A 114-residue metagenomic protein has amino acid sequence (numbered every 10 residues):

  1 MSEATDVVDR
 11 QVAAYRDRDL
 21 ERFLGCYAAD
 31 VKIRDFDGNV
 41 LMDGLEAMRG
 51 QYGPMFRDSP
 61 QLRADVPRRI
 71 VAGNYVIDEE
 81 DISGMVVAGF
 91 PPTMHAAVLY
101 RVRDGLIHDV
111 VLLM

Functional and structural regions predicted by a protein language model:
S2-E3, V7, A13, D19 (+3 more regions): A beta-strand edge to alpha-helix "cap/lid" segment located at domain peripheries
D17-K32: Short, well-ordered alpha-helical segments enriched in acidic and aromatic residues
F23, V40-L41: Residue-level preference for alpha-helix termini and adjacent loops
